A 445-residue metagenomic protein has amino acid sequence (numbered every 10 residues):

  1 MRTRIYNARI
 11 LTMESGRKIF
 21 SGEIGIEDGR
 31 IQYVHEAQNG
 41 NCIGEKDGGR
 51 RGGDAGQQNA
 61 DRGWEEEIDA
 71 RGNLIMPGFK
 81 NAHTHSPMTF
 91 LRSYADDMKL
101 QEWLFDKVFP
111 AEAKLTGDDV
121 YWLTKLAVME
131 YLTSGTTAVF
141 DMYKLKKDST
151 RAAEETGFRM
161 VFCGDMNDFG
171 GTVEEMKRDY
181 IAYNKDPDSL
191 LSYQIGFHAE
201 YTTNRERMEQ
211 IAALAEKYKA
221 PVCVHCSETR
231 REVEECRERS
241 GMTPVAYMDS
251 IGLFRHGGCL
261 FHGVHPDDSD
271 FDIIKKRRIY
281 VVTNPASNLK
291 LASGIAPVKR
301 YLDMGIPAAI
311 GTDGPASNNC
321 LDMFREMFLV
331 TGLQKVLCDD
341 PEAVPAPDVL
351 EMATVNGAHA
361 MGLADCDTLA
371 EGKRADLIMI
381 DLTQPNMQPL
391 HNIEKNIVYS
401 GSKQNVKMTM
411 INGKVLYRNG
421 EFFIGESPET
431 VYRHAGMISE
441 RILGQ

Functional and structural regions predicted by a protein language model:
M1-G22, E27, A37-G40, E45 (+1 more regions): Active-site microenvironment of metallo-dependent hydrolases
R2-Y6, N41-D54, D61-W103, K125 (+1 more regions): Replace "His-x-His-based motif
A8, I24, G29, G72 (+15 more regions): Divalent metal-coordination and catalytic microenvironments
F90-W122, M129, T156-G164, R230-G257 (+2 more regions): Active-site gating loops and adjacent loop-to-helix segments of metal-dependent hydrolytic enzymes
R92-G157, K177-D186, H434-G444: Alpha-helical scaffold segments that flank or form the walls of functional sites
D148-V264: Metal-coordinating catalytic core of metallo-dependent amide/deamination hydrolases
E228-G252, H256-G258, G263-K276, L289-L302 (+1 more regions): Catalytic core of soluble alpha/beta enzymes
S250-G257, K299-T383, S400-K403: His/Asp/Glu-enriched, well-ordered alpha-helical/loop segment that forms or immediately abuts the divalent-metal
